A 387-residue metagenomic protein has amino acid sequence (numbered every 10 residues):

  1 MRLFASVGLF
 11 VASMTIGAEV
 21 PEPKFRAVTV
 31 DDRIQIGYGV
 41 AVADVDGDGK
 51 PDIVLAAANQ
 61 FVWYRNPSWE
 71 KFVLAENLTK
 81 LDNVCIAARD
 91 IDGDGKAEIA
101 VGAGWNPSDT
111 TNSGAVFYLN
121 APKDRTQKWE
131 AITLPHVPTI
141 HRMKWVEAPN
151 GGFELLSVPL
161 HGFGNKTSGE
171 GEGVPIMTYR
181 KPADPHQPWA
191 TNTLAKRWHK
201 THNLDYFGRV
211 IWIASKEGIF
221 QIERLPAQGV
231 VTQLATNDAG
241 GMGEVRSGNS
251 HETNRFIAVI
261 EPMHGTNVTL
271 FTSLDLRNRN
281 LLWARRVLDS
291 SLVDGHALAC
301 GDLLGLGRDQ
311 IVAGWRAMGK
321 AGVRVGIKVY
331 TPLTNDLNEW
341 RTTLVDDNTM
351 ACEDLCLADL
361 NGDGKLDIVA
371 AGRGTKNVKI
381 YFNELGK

Functional and structural regions predicted by a protein language model:
M1-L9: Sec-dependent signal peptide recognition, specifically the positively charged N-region followed immediately by
G8-A18: Hydrophobic h-region of N-terminal signal peptides that target proteins for export in Gram-negative bacteria
G17-K387: Beta-propeller-forming repeat regions
